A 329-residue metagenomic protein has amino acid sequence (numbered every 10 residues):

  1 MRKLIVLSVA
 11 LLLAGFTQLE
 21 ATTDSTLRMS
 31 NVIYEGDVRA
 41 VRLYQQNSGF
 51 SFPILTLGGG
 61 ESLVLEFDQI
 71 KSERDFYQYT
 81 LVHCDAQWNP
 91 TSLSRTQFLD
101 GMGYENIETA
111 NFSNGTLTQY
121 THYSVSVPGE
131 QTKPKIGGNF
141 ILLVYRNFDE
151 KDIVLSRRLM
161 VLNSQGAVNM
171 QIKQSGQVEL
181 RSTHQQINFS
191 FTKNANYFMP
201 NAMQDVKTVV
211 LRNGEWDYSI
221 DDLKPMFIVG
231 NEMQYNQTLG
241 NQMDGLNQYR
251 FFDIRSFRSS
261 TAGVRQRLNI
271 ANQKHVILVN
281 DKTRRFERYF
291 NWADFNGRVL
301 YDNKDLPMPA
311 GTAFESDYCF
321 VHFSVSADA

Functional and structural regions predicted by a protein language model:
M1-S25: Bacterial Sec-dependent N-terminal signal peptides
T22, S259, G263-G297, N303: Preference for solvent-exposed, low-hydrophobicity sequence contexts
D24-L27, V161-S182: Low-complexity, Pro/Ser/Thr- and charge-rich linker/hinge segments at domain boundaries
I33-H83, L180-K193, L306-S324: Contiguous beta-strand segments within globular domains
S72-G101, M199-L223, A329: Extended low-complexity, serine/threonine- and proline-enriched intrinsically disordered segments
N106-T109, N114-P128, V229-F252: Aromatic sugar-binding surface patches on proteins that engage polysaccharides or sugar-phosphate polymers
L117-N147: Ligand-binding face of N-terminal immunoglobulin V-set domains in extracellular IgSF glycoproteins
F286-D328: Basic K/R-rich, polyanion-interacting modules in nucleoproteins and related proteins
